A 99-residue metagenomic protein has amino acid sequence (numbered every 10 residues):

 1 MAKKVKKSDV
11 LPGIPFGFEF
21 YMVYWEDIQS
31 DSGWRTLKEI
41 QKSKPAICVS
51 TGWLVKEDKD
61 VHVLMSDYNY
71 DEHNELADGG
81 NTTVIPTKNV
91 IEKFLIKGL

Functional and structural regions predicted by a protein language model:
A2-L99: Conserved RNA-binding domains used in RNP assembly and mRNA/RNA metabolism
